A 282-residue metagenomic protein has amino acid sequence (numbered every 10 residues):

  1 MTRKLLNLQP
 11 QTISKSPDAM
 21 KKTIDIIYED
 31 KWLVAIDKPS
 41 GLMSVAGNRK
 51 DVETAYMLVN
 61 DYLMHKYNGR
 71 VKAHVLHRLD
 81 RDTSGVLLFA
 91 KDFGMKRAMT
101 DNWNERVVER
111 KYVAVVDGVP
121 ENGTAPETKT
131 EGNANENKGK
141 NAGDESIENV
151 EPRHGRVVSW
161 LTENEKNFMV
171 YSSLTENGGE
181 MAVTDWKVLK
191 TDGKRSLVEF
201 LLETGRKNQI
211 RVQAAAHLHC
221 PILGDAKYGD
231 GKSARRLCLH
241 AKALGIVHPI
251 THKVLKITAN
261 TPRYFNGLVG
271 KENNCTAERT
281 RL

Functional and structural regions predicted by a protein language model:
M1-L282: RNA pseudouridine synthases
